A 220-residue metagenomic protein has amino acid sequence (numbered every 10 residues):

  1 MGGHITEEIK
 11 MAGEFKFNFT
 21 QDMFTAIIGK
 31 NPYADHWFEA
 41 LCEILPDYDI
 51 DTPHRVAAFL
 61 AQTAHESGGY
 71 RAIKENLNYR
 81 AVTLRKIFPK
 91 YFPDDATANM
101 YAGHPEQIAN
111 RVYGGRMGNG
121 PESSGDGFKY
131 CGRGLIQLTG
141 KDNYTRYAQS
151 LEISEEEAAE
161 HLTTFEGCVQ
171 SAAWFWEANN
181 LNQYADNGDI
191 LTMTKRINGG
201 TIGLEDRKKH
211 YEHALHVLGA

Functional and structural regions predicted by a protein language model:
M1-K10: Short, Lys/Arg-enriched N-terminal segments with co-localized hydrophobic residues within the first ~10-30 amino acids
G13-H36, A64-W174: Peptidoglycan-targeting cell-wall enzymes and recognition modules
Q21, F38, C42, V56-L60 (+5 more regions): Extracytoplasmic/secreted envelope proteins and their assembly/folding machinery, especially bacterial periplasmic
A26-A57: N-terminal carbohydrate-binding/catalytic regions of secreted carbohydrate-active enzymes
D49-F59, R71-N76, N182-T194: Surface-exposed patches in mature extracellular/periplasmic domains of secreted proteins
T63-E66, G140, A185-G203: Acidic helix/loop microenvironments that form the catalytic cleft of cell-wall polysaccharide enzymes
E166, F175-Y184: A structured, mid-to-C-terminal "fold-capping" secondary-structure block
Q183, R196-A220: Low-complexity, Gly/Ser/Thr/Pro-rich intrinsically disordered linker/tail segments
